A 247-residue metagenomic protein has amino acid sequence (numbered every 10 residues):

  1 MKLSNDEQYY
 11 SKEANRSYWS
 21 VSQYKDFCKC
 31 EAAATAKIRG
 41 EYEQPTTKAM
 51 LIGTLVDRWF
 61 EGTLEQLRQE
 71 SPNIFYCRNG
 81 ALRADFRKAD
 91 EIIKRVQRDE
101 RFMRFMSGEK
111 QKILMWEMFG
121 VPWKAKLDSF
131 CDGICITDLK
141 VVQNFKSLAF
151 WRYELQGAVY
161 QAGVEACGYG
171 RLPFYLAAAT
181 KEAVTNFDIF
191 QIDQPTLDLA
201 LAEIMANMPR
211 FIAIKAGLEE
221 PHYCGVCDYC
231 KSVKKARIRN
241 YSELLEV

Functional and structural regions predicted by a protein language model:
M1-K126, R237-I238, S242-L244: Metal-dependent nuclease catalytic cores that hydrolyze phosphodiester bonds in DNA/RNA, characterized by
L3-N5, F86, A149, A162-V247: Metal-dependent nuclease catalytic regions and adjoining charged, substrate-binding loops involved in nucleic-acid end
C28-C30, C77, C131, C135 (+3 more regions): Generic recognition of cysteine residues
C30, T47, C131, F145-S147 (+3 more regions): Alpha-helix initiation/capping motif
A34, D57, L139, Y153 (+3 more regions): Broad hydrophobic/π-residue packing in well-ordered secondary structure
G62-Q66, E100-M103, Y153, F211-P221: Short secondary-structure junctions and interdomain/linker hinges
F105-E203: Mg2+/Mn2+-dependent nuclease catalytic core
